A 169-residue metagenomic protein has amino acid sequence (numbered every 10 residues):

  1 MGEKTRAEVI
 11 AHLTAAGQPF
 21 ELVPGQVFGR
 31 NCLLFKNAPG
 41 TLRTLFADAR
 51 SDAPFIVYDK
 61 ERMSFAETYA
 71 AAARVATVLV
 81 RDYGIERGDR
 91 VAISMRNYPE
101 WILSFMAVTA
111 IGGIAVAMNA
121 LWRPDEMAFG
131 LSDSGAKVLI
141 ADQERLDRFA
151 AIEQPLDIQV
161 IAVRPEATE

Functional and structural regions predicted by a protein language model:
M1-A11, A110-E169: Structural core segment of the AMP-binding/adenylate-forming
M1-A38: Flexible, non-catalytic linker and terminal segments flanking ANL/adenylate-forming cores
T14, L45-D52: Flexible acidic/glycine-rich loop/turn elements at helix↔coil and beta-strand↔loop transitions within catalytic cores
T14-E21, Y98-W101, W122: A broad, low-specificity signal for short, low-complexity segments enriched in glycine/proline and polar/charged
F28, S51, V80, G113-V116: Residue-level signal for pocket-adjacent positions within structured domains
L34, A38, R43, D52-M106 (+2 more regions): Conserved AMP-binding/adenylate-forming core of the ANL superfamily
A49, D59-K60, A66, Q143 (+1 more regions): Residues at the C-termini of beta-strands that transition into short coil/loop
